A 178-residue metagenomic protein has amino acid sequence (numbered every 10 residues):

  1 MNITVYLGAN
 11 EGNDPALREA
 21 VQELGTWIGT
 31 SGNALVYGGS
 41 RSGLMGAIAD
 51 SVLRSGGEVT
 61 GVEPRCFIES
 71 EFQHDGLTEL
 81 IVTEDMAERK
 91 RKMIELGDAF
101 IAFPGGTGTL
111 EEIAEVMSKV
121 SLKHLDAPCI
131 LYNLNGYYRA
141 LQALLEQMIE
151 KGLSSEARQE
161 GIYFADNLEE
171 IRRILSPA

Functional and structural regions predicted by a protein language model:
M1-L96, L134-A178: A cross-family phosphate/adenosyl-ligand binding-site feature
L53, K119-A127, L153-S154: Arginine/glycine-rich "motif VI" loop of SF2 helicases in the C-terminal RecA-like domain
K90-L122, I130: Active-site/ligand-binding-proximal alpha/beta "capping" segment
A127-N135: Short loop-to-beta-strand entry elements in the cores of soluble alpha/beta enzymes
